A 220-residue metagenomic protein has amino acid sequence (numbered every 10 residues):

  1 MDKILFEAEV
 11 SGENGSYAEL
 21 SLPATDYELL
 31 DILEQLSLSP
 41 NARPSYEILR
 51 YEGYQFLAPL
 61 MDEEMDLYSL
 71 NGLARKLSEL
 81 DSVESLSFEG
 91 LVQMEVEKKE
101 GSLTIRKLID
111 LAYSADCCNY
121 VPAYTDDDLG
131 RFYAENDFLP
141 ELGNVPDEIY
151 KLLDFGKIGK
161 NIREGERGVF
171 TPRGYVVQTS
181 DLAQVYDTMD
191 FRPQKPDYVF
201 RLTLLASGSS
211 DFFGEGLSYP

Functional and structural regions predicted by a protein language model:
M1-P220: Long, charge-dense low-complexity segments
